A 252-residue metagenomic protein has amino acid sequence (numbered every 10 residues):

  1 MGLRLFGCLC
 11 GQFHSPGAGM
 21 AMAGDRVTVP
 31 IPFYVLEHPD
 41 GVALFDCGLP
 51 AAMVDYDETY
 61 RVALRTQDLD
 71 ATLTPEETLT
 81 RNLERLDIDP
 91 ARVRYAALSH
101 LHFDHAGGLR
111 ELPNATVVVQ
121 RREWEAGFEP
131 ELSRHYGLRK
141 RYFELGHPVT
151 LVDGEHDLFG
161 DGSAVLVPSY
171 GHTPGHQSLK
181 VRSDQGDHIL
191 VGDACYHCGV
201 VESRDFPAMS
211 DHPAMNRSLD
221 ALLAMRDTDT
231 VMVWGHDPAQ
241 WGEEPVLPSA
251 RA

Functional and structural regions predicted by a protein language model:
M1-F6: Extreme N-terminal starter segment of soluble prokaryotic enzymes
Q12-R81, S178-G192: Conserved beta-strand hairpin/beta-sheet module of binuclear metal-dependent hydrolase folds, prominently
F45, S99, V119-Q120, L190-D193 (+1 more regions): Active-site flanking residues adjacent to catalytic metal/cofactor-binding acidic residues
P50-A51, R141-E144, G154-F159, S163-Y170 (+1 more regions): Metallo-beta-lactamase
T59-T66, Y136, C198-P207, S249-A252: Short glycine/proline- and charge-enriched loop/turn segments that cap or connect secondary-structure elements
A71-R92, T116, Q120-P168, S210-D229: Metallo-beta-lactamase
V93-D104: Metallo-beta-lactamase
R110-P113: Short, conserved loop/helix-junction motifs that constitute active-site signature segments in enzyme catalytic cores
